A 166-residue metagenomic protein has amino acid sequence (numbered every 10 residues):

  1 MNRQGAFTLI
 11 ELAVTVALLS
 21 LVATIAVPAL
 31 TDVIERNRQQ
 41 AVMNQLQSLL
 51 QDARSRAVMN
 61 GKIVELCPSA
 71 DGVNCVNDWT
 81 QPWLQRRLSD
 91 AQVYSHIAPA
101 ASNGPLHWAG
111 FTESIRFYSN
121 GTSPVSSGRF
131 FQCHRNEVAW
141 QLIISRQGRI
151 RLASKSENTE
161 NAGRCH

Functional and structural regions predicted by a protein language model:
M1-L30: N-terminal single-pass transmembrane signal-anchor helix
L21, I25-M59, I63-H166: N-terminal helix-rich module
